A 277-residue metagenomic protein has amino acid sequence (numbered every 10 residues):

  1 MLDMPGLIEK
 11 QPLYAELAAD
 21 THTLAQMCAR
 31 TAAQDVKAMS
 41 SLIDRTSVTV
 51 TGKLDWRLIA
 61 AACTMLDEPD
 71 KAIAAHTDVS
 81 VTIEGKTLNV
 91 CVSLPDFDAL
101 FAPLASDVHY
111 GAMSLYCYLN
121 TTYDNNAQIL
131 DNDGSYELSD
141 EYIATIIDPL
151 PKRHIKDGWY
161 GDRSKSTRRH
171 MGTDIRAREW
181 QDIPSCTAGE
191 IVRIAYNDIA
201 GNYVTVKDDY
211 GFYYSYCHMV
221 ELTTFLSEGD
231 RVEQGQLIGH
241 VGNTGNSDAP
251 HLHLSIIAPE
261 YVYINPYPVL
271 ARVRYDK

Functional and structural regions predicted by a protein language model:
M1-I143: Membrane-proximal envelope biogenesis segments
C91-S93, S215-M219, Y263-L270: Short amphipathic beta-strand/extended segments with alternating polar/hydrophobic composition
A112-N202, Q234: Surface-exposed, glycine-biased beta-strand/turn segments
G158, I194-A195, M219, V241-T244: Residue-level recognition of beta-strand microenvironments
H170-M171, S185-F225, P250-S255: Zn2+-dependent peptidoglycan hydrolase active-site motif and core
A177, E221, L226-S227, V232: Surface-exposed strand-loop junctions at beta-sheet edges and helix termini that form docking/interaction patches
Q181, Y210-Y213, E260-V262: Short acidic/polar mixed-charge low-complexity motifs
V204-K207, D230-K277: Conserved, short, structured surface segments that act as functional micro-motifs
